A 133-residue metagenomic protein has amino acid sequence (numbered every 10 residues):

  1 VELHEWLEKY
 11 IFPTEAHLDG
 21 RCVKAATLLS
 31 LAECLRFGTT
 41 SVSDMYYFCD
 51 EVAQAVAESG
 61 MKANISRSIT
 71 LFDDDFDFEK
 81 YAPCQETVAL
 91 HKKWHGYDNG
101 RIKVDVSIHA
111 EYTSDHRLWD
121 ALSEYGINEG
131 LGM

Functional and structural regions predicted by a protein language model:
V1-K24, K62-Y81: Active-site gating loops and adjacent loop-to-helix segments of metal-dependent hydrolytic enzymes
C22-L29, E86-A89: A non-catalytic, amphipathic alpha-helix used as a structural packing/dimerization or gating element in enzyme scaffolds
L35-R36: Short hydrophobic alpha-helices that are characteristic scaffold elements of the AMP-binding
T40-S41: Short acidic/polar active-site loop segments enriched in Thr and Asp
F48: Conserved glycine-rich SAM-binding loop
V52-M133: Metal-coordinating catalytic core of metallo-dependent amide/deamination hydrolases
